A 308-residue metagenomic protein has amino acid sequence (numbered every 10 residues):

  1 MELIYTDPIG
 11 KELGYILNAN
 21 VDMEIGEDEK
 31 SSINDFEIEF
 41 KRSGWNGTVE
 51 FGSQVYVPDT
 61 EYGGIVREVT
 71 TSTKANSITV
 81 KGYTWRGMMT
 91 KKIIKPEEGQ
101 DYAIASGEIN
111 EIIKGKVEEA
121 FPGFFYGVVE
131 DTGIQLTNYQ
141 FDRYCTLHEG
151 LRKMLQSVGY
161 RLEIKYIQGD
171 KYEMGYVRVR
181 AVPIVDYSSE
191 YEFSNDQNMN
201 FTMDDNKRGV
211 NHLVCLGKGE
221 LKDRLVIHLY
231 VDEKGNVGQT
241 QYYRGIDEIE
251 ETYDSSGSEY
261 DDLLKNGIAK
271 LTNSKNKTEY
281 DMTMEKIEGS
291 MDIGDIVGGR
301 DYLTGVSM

Functional and structural regions predicted by a protein language model:
M1-S31, S194-D205: Solvent-exposed edge beta-strands and adjacent loop segments that serve as assembly or binding interfaces
L3-Y5, F51-D59, G294-Y302: Short conserved beta-strand and strand-loop elements enriched in small hydrophobics with frequent Asp/Gly
L17-E29, V66-S72, I164-I167: Short amphipathic beta-strand and strand-loop transition segments with alternating hydrophobic
D28-S43, N76-G87, C215, N273-E285 (+1 more regions): Oligomerization/assembly interface segments of phage tail-like spikes and tubes
I38, G82, E97-G127, Q140-I167 (+2 more regions): Amphipathic, non-transmembrane alpha-helical segments in extracytoplasmic/periplasmic proteins
S43-V128: Surface-exposed cap/loop segments at beta↔alpha junctions
T70-T79, T84-M89, V129-V210: Short beta-strand-centered interaction patches in the first periplasmic/extracellular domains of large envelope
P183-K270, K277-M308: Acidic, small/polar-enriched beta strand-loop surface segments
